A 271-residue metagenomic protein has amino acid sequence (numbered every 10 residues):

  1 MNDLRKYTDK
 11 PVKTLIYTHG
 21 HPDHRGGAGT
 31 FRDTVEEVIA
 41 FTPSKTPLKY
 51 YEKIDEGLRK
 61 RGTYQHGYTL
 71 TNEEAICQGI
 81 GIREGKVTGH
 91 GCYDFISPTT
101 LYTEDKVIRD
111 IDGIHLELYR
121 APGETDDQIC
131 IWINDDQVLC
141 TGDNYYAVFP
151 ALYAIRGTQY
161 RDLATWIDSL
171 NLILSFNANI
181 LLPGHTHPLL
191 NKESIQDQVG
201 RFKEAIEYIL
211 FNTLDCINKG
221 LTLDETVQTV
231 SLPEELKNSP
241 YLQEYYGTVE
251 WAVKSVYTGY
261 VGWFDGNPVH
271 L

Functional and structural regions predicted by a protein language model:
N2, K6, D168-N171, G200 (+1 more regions): Replace "anionic and nucleotidyl ligands
N2-P98, Y102-E104: Active-site HxH/HxHxD metal-binding segment of metal-dependent hydrolases
S44-K45, E124, H187, L232: Short loop/turn segments at secondary-structure transitions that flank enzyme active sites
G57, L70, I76, V87 (+2 more regions): Accessory terminal helices/loops
K60-I111, L116-Y119, F149-A151, R161-T165 (+6 more regions): Extended catalytic-interface subdomain
I96, I108-D110, H115-K219: Metallo-beta-lactamase
